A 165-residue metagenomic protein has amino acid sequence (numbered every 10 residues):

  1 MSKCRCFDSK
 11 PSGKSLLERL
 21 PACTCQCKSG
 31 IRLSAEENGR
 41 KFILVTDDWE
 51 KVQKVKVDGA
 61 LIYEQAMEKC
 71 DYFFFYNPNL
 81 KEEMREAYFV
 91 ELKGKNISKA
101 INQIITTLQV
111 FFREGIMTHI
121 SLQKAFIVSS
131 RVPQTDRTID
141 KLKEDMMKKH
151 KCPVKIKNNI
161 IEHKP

Functional and structural regions predicted by a protein language model:
M1-V52: Charge-rich, low-complexity N-terminal segments
K3-D8, K124-P165: Domain-level recognition of nuclease-like catalytic cores that cleave nucleotide substrates
I31-S34, Q53, M67-K69, K99 (+5 more regions): Electrostatic, structured charged patches in enzyme active sites and in nucleic-acid/phosphate-binding
L33-L80: Active-site metal-binding core of divalent-cation-utilizing nuclease and nuclease-like domains
I62-Q65, E83, N96-I104: Active-site-adjacent loop/helix micro-motif of nuclease/hydrolase catalytic cores
Y72-F74, E86-G94: Conserved catalytic cores of phosphodiester-cleaving nucleases, focusing on short active-site segments
E82-M84, I116-L122: Short helix-terminating capping/connector loops at secondary-structure junctions
N102-G115: Histidine-anchored nucleotide/phosphate-binding helix
